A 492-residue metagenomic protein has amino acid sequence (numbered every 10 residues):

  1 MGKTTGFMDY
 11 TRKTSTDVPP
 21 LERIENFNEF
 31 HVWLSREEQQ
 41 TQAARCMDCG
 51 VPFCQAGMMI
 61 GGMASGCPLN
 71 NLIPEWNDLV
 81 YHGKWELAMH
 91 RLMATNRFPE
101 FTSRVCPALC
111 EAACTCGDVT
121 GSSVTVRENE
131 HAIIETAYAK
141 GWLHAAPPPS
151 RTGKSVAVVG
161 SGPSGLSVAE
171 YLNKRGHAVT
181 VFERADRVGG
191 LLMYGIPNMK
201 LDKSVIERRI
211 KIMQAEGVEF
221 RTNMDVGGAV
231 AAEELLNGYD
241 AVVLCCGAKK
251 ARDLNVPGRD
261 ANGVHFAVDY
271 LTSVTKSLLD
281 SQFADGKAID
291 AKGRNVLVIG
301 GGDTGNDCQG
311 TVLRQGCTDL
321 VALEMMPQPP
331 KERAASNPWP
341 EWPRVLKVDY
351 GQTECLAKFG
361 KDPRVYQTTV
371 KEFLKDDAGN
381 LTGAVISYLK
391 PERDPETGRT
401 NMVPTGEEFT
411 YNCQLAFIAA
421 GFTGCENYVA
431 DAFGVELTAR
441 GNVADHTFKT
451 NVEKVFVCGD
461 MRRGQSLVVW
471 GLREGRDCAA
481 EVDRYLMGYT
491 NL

Functional and structural regions predicted by a protein language model:
M8-V32, T41-A44, N70-H82, R91-L92 (+10 more regions): Beta1-alpha1 glycine-rich phosphate/pyrophosphate-binding loop at the start of Rossmann-like nucleotide-binding domains
K13, V18-E37, Q42-R45, Y366 (+3 more regions): C-terminal catalytic lobe of FAD-dependent flavoproteins
E25-Q40, A64-S65, L69-R104, A108 (+2 more regions): Ferredoxin-type iron-sulfur electron-transfer modules in oxidoreductases and energy-metabolism complexes
C46-C49, C54-M58, C67, T102-C106 (+2 more regions): Short cysteine clusters
A132-S150, R208-G228, A251-Q315, L437-N451: Glycine-rich dinucleotide-binding loop and its adjacent helix/turn
S150, S155-V159, E207-V256, K371-V385 (+3 more regions): Feature captures the FAD/FMN-dependent oxidoreductase FAD-binding
D260-G293, E392-Q465: FAD-site-proximal beta/loop scaffold in flavoenzymes
G305-C308, M461-Y489: A conserved FAD-binding loop/helix module that cradles the flavin
